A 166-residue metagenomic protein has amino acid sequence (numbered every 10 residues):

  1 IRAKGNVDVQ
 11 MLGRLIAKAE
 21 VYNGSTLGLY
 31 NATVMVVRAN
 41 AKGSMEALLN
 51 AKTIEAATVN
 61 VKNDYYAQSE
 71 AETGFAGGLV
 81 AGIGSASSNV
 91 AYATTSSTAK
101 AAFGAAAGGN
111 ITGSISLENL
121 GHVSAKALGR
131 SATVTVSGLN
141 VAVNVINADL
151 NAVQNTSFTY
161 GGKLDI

Functional and structural regions predicted by a protein language model:
I1-I166: Low-complexity, glycine- and small/polar-enriched segments
